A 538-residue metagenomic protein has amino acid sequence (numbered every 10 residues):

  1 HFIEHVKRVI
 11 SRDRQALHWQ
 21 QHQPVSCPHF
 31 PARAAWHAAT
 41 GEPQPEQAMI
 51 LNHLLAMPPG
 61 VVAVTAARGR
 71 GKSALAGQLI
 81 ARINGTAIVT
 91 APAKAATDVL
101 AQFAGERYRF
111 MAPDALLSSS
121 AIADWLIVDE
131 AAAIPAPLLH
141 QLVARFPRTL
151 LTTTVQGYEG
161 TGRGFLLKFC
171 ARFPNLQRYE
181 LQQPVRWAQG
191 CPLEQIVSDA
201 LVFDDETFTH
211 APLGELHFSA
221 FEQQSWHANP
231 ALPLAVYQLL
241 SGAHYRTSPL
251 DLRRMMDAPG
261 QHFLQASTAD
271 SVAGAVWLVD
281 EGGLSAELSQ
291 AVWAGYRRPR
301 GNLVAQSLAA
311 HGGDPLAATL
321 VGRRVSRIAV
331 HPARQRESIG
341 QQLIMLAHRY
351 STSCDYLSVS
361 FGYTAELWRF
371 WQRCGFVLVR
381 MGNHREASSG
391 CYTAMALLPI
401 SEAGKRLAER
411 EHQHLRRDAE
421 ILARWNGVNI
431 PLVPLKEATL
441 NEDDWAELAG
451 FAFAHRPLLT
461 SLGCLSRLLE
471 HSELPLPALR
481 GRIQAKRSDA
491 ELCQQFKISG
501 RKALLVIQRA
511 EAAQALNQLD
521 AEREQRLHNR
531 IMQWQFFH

Functional and structural regions predicted by a protein language model:
F2-A39, P113-L117, W125, P137-L138 (+3 more regions): Terminal substrate-recognition subdomain of acyl/acetyltransferases
A38-P58: N-terminal pre-P-loop "Q-motif" helix
M57-V62, Q261-H262: Pre-Walker A (Motif I) flank of P-loop NTPase domains
V62-A74: Walker A/P-loop nucleotide-binding motif
S73-Q78, R327-R349: Conserved acetyl-CoA-binding loop-helix of GNAT-fold acetyltransferases
G85-T97: Conserved RecA-like ASCE P-loop NTPase motor core of nucleic-acid helicases/translocases
S241-A269: Active-site rim helix/loop that mediates acceptor-substrate recognition in acyltransferases
G260-V279, A286: Conserved beta-hairpin
